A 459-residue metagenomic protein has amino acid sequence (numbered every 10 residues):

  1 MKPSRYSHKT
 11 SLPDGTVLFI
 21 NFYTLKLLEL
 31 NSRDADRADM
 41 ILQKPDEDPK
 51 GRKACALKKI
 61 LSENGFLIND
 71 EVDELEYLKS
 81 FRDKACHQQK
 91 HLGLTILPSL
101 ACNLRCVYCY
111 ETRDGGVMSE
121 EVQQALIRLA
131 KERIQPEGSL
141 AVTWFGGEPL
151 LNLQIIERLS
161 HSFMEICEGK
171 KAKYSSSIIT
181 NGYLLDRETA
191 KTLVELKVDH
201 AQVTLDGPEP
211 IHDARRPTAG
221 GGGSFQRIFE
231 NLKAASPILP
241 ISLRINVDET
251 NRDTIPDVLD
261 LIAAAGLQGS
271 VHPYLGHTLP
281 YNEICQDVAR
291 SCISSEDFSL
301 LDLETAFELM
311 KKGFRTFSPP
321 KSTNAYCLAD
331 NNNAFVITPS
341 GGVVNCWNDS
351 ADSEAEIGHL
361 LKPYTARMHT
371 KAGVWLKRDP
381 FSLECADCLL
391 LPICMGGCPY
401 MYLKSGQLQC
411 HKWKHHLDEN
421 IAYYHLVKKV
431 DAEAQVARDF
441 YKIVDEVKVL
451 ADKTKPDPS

Functional and structural regions predicted by a protein language model:
R5-F19, T24-E29, K53-T95: N-terminal [4Fe-4S]-dependent radical SAM core
T24, T112-G116, A214-G222, K404: Short glycine-enriched, charge-decorated loop/helix-capping segments at active-site entrances that position
R37, I41-R52: Short acidic, hydrophobic short linear motifs in intrinsically disordered regions
D83-Y108, T112, I127, I134-T143 (+3 more regions): N-terminal pre-triad scaffold of radical SAM enzymes
C102, C106-C109, C327, G341 (+5 more regions): Short cysteine clusters
I127-T143, N152-T278: Radical SAM/AdoMet-radical enzyme domain recognition
D213-N332, V336-S340, D352-E356: Radical SAM enzyme [4Fe-4S]-AdoMet core and its adjacent flexible, acidic and glycine-rich loops/tails across
S353-S459: Flexible mid-to-C-terminal extensions adjoining Fe-S/redox cofactors in radical SAM and related proteins
